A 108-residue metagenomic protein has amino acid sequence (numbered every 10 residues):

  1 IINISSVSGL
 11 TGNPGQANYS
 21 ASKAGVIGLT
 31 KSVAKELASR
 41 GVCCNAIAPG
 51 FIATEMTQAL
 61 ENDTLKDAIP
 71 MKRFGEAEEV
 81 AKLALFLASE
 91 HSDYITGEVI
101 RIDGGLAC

Functional and structural regions predicted by a protein language model:
I2, C44-I47, T57, G97 (+1 more regions): Hydrophobic structural elements of the Rossmann-like NAD(P)H-binding subdomain that define the short-chain
S6: Residue(s) in the substrate-gating loop at a strand-loop-helix junction that position the organic substrate next
G9-N13, C108: Conserved catalytic-site region of short-chain dehydrogenase/reductase
Y19, I27, E78: Catalytic tyrosine of NAD(P)H-dependent dehydrogenase/reductases that use a Tyr as the general acid/base
S22, T30: Active-site helix of classical SDR
I27, A48-A59: Short, flexible catalytic-loop segment of classical short-chain dehydrogenase/reductase
K35-S39, D93: Alpha-helical segment proximal to the catalytic Tyr-Lys
A46, K66-H91, I95, I102-G104: C-terminal helical subdomain
